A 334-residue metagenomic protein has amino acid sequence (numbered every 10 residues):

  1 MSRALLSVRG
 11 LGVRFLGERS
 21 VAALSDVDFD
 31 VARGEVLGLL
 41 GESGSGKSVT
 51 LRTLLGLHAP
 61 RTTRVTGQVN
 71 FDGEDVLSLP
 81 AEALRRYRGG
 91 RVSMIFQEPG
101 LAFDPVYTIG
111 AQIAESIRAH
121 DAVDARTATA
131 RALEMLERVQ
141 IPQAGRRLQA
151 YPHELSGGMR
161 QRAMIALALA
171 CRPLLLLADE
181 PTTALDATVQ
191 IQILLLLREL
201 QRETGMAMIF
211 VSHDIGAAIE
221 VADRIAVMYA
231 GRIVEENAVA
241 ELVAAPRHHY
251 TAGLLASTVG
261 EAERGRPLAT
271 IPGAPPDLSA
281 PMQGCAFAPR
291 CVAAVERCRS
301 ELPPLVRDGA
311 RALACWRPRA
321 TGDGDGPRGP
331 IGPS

Functional and structural regions predicted by a protein language model:
A4, P142-R146, E236-S334: Short catalytic/signature loops enriched in Gly
L40-E42: The feature captures the beta-strand-to-loop junction immediately N-terminal to the Walker
T63-D75: Conserved ABC transporter NBD signature motif
E74-D75, T127-R146, L255-A256: Conserved ABC ATPase "signature" region
A170-L174: A short, proline-enriched helix->beta-strand linker immediately N-terminal to the Walker B motif in ABC-type P-loop
L177, P181, L185-R266: P-loop NTP-binding/switch modules centered on Walker-like glycine-rich loops
